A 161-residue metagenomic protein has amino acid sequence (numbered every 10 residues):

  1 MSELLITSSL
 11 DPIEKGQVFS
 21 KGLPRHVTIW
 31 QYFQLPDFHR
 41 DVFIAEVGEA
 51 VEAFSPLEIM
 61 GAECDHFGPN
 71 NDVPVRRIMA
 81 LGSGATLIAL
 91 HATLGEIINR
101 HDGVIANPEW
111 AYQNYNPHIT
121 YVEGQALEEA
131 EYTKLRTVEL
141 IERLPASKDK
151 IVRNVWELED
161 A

Functional and structural regions predicted by a protein language model:
M1-G61, H66-P69, G84-E139, V152-A161: Basic, often amphipathic N-terminal segments
N71-S83: Short, low-order "capping/linker" segments at domain edges
L140-A146: Short, exposed beta-strand-loop hairpins at the edges of beta-sheets in extracellular/periplasmic proteins
K148-K150: Residue-level signal for glycine
